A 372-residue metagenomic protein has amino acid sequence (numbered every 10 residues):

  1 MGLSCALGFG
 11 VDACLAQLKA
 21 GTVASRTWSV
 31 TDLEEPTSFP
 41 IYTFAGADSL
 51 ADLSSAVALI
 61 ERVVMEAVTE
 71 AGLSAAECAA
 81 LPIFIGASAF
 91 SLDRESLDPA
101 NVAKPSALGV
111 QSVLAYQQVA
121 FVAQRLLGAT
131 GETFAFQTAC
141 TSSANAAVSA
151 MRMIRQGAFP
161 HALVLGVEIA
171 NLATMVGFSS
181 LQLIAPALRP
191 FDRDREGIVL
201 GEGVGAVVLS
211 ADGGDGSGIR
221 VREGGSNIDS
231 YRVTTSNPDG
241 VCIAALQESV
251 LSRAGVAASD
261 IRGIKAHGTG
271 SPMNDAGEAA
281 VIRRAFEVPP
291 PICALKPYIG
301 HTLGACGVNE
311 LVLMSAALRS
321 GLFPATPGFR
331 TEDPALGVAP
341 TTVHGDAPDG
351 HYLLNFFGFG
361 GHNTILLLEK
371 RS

Functional and structural regions predicted by a protein language model:
M1-C5, V11-F39, A187-A254, R262-G263: Condensing-enzyme catalytic core mediating Claisen C-C bond formation in acyl metabolism
D12-D93, L246-A258, A285: Conserved active-site "lid/cap" helical segment
T27, P105, V148, R152 (+2 more regions): Glycine-/small-residue-rich "gating" segment that lines the acyl/pantetheine channel and substrate pocket
F44-M65, L108-A115, F134-N145, R189-G205 (+3 more regions): Active-site pocket-shaping loop/turn-to-helix segments
F84-A135, N274-E287: Active-site-proximal gating segment of KS-fold condensing enzymes and close homologs
V119, L127, G131-L165, L200-D215 (+3 more regions): Active-site-proximal alpha-helical scaffold in enzymes
A158-S180, P186-R189, R195, G224-P238 (+2 more regions): Acyl-CoA/ACP chain-elongation machinery
I184, V207-D212, R222, R283 (+2 more regions): Short beta-strand-to-turn element immediately C-terminal to the catalytic PLP-Schiff-base lysine in fold type I
